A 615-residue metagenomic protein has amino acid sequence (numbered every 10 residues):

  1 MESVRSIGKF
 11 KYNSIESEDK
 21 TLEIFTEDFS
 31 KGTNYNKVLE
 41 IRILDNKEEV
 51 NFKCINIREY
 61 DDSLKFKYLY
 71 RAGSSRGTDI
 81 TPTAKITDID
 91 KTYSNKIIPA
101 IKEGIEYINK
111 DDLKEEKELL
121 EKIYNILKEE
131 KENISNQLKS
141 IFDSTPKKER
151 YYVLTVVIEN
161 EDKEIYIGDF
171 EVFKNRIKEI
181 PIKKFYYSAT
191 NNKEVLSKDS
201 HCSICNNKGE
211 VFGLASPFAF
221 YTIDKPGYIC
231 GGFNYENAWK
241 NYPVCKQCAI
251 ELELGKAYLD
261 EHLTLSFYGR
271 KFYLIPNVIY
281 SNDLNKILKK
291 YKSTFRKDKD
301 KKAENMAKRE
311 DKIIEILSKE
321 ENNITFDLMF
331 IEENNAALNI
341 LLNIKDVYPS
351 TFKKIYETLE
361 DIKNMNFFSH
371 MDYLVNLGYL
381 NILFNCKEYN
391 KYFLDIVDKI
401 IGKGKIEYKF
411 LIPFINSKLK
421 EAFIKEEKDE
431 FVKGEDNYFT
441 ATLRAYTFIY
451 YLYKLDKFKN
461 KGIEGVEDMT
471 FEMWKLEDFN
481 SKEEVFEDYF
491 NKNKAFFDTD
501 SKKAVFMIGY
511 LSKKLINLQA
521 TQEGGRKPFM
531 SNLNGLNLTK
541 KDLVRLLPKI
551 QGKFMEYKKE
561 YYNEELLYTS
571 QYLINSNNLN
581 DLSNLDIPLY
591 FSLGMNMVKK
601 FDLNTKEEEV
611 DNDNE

Functional and structural regions predicted by a protein language model:
M1-L154, G168, G209-F212, G255 (+1 more regions): Extended alpha-helical scaffolding segments
S140-K297: Basic, glycine-/proline-tolerant helical and adjacent loop/strand elements that line or dock onto nucleic-acid
